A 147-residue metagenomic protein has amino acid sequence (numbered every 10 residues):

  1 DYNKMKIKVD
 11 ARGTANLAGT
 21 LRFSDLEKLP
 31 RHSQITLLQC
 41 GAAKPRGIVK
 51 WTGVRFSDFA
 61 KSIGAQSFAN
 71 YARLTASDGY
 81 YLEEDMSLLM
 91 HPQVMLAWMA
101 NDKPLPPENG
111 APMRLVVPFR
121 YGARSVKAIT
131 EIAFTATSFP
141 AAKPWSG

Functional and structural regions predicted by a protein language model:
D1-G147: Structured, non-membrane catalytic/scaffold regions adjacent to prosthetic-group chemistry
